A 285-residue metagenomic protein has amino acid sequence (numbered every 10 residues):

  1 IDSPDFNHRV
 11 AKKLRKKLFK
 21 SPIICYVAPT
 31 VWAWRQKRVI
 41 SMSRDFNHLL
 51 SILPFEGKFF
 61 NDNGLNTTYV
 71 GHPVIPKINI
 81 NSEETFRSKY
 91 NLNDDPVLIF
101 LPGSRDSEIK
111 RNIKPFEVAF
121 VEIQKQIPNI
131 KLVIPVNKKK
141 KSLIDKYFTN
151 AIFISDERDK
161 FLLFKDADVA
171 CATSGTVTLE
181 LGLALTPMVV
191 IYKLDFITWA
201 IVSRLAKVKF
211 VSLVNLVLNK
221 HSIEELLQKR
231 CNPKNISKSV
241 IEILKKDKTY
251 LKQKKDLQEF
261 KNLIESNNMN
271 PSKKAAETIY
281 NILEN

Functional and structural regions predicted by a protein language model:
I1-N285: Nucleotide-activated sugar donor-binding and catalytic core shared by glycosyltransferases and related lipid-linked
